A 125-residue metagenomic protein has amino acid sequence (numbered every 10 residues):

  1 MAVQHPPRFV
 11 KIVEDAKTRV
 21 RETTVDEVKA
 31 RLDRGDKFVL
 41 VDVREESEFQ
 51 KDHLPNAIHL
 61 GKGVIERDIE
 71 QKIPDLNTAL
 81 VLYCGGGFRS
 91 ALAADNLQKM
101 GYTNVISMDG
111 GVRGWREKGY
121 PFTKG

Functional and structural regions predicted by a protein language model:
M1-F38, E46-A79, G85-G125: Rhodanese-like catalytic fold shared by cysteine-dependent sulfurtransferases and DSP/PTP-type phosphatases
V41: Active-site flanking residues adjacent to catalytic metal/cofactor-binding acidic residues
